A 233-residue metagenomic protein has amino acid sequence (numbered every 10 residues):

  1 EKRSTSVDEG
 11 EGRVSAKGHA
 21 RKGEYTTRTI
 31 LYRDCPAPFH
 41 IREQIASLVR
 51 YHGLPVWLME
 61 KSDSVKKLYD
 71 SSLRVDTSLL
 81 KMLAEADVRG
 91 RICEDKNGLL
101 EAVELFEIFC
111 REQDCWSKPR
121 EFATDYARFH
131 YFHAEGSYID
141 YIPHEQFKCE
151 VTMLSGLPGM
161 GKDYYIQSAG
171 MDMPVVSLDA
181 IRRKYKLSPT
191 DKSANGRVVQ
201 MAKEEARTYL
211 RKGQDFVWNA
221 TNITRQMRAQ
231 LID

Functional and structural regions predicted by a protein language model:
E1-A102: Divalent metal-dependent catalytic cores for phosphoryl transfer on phosphate-bearing substrates
H19-A20, A194-V199, I223-T224: Phosphate/oxyanion-binding active-site loops and adjacent basic polyanion-contact surfaces
E112-Q146: N-terminal pre-Walker A segment at the start of P-loop NTPase domains
I142, Q146-T152, K212-Q214: Pre-Walker A (Motif I) flank of P-loop NTPase domains
E150-G170: Glycine-rich phosphate-binding P-loop
D163-F216: Conserved substrate/cofactor phosphate-moiety recognition/catalytic segment in nucleotide-dependent phosphotransferases
K184-L187, L210, I223-D233: ATP-dependent NMP and nucleoside kinases share a basic, alpha-helical "lid"
N219-A220: Small/polar loops that bind or transfer phosphate-bearing groups
